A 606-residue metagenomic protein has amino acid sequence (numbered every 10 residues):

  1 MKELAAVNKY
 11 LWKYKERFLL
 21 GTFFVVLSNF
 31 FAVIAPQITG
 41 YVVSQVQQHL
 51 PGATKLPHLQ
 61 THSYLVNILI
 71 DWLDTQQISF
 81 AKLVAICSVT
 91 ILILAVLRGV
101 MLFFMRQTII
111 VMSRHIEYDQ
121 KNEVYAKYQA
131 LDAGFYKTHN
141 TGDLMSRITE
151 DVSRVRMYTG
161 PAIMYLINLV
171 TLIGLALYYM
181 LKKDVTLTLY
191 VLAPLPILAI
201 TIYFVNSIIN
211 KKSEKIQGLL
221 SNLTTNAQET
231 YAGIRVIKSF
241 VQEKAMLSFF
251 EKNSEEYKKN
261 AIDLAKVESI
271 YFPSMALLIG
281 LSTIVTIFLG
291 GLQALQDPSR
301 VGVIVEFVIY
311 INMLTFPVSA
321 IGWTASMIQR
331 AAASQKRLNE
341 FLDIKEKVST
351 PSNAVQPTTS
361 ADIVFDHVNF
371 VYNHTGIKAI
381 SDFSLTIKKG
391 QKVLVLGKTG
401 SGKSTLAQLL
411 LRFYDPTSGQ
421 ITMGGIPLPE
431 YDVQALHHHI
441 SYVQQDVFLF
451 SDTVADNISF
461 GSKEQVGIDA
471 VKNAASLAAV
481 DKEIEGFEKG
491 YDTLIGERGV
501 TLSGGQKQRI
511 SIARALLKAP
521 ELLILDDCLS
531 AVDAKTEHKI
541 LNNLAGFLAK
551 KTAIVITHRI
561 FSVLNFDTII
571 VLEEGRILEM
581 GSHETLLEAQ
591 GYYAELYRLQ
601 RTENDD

Functional and structural regions predicted by a protein language model:
M1-A35, T39, Q45-S88, L97 (+12 more regions): Membrane-integrated ABC transporters
K13-K15, A133-G134, E150-T159, I163 (+6 more regions): An intracellular "coupling" helix at the cytosolic face of ABC transporter transmembrane type-1 domains
E16-Y41, C87, I91, R106-I110 (+4 more regions): Alpha-helical segments in transporter systems
R17-F30, P161-I216, F288-S299: Transmembrane helices of ABC transporter permease
L27-F31, A35, V89-L92, V96-T108 (+6 more regions): Hydrophobic alpha-helical membrane-associated segments
L50-P51, R114, K121-S146, E150-V152 (+6 more regions): Short intracellular "coupling" helices and adjacent cytoplasmic loop segments at the cytosolic face of multi-pass
Y179-A193, D263, V267-K336, F341-L342: Helix-loop-helix
T358-D606: ABC-type nucleotide-binding domain
